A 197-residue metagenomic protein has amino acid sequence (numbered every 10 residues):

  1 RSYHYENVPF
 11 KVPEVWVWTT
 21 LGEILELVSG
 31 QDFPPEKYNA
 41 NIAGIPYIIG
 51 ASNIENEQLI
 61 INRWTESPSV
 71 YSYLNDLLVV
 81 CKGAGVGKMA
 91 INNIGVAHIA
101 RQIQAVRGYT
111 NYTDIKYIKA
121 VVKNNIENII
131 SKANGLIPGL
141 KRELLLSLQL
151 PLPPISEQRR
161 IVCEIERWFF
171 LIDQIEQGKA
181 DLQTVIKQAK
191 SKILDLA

Functional and structural regions predicted by a protein language model:
S2-D32, I155-L196: Non-catalytic DNA-recognition/assembly elements of restriction-modification systems
Y3-N7, G22-K37, P46-L74, A100: Sequence-specific dsDNA recognition surfaces
W16, I48, N75, S147-L148 (+1 more regions): Structural signal for hydrophobic
W18, E55-E57, V86-K88, F170: Flexible loop/turn segments at secondary-structure boundaries
I49-A51, R63-K123, K141: A short beta-sheet element
N56-Q58, K88-M89, I115-K116, I130 (+1 more regions): Short helix/loop capping segments that flank catalytic or ligand/cofactor-binding pockets
A97-Q104, G135-I155: A short glycine-rich beta-alpha junction/loop motif
T113-E127, K132, I137, S147-L150: Conserved catalytic alpha/beta cores of large enzymes that bind or transform nucleotide phosphates and polynucleotides
